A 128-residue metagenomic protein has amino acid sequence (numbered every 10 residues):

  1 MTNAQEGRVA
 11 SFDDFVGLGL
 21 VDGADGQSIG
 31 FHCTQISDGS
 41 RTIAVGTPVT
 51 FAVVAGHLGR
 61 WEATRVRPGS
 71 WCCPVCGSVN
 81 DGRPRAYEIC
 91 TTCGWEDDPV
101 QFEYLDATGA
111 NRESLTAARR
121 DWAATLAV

Functional and structural regions predicted by a protein language model:
T2-D14: Structural detector for short beta-strands of small beta-barrel domains
F15-V21: Short aromatic-glycine-enriched beta-strand elements
S37-T50: Short nucleic-acid-contacting surface segments enriched for D/E, G, S/T with interspersed K/R
V54-G69: OB-fold/S1-family single-stranded nucleic acid-binding modules
S70-W71, Y87: Residues immediately within or flanking Cys/His clusters that coordinate Zn2+ in small zinc-binding modules
C73-C76, C90-C93: Short cysteine-rich clusters marking metal-coordination/redox-active sites
N80-D81, G94-D97: Cys/His-rich microdomains that often coordinate metals
E103-V128: Short, intrinsically disordered terminal segments enriched in charged and Pro/Gly residues
